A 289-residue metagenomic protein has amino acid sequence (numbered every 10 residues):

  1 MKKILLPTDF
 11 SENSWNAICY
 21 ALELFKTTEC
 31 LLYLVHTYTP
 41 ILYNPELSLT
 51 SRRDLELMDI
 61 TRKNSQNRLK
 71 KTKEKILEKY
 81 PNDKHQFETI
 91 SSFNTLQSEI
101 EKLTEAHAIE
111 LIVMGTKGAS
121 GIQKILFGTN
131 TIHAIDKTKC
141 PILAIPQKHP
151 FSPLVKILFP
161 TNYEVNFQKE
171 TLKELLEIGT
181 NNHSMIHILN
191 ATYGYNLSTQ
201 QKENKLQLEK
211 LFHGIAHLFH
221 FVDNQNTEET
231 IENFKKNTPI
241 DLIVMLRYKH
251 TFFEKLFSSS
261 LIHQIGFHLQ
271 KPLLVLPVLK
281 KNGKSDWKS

Functional and structural regions predicted by a protein language model:
M1-L55, K156-F221, N237-L242, H268 (+2 more regions): Small/aliphatic-rich secondary-structure junction motif
N13, S120-G121, N166, T251-F253: Short glycine-rich, flexible loops that bind phosphorylated cofactors or substrates
R53-N67: A short acidic, glycine-rich active-site loop that binds or catalyzes chemistry on phosphate/adenosine moieties
E74-I112, F212-H263, F267, K271 (+1 more regions): Structural beta-alpha unit
I112-K137: Helix-enriched interaction subdomains in cytosolic or periplasmic regions, typified by TIR/SEFIR signaling/NADase cores
G115, I142-Q147, L273-V278: Short beta-strand elements of ligand-binding domains
F127-N130, K202-K205, F257-I262: Charged helix-capping and loop-helix junction motifs
T131-P150: Short, structured interface segments
